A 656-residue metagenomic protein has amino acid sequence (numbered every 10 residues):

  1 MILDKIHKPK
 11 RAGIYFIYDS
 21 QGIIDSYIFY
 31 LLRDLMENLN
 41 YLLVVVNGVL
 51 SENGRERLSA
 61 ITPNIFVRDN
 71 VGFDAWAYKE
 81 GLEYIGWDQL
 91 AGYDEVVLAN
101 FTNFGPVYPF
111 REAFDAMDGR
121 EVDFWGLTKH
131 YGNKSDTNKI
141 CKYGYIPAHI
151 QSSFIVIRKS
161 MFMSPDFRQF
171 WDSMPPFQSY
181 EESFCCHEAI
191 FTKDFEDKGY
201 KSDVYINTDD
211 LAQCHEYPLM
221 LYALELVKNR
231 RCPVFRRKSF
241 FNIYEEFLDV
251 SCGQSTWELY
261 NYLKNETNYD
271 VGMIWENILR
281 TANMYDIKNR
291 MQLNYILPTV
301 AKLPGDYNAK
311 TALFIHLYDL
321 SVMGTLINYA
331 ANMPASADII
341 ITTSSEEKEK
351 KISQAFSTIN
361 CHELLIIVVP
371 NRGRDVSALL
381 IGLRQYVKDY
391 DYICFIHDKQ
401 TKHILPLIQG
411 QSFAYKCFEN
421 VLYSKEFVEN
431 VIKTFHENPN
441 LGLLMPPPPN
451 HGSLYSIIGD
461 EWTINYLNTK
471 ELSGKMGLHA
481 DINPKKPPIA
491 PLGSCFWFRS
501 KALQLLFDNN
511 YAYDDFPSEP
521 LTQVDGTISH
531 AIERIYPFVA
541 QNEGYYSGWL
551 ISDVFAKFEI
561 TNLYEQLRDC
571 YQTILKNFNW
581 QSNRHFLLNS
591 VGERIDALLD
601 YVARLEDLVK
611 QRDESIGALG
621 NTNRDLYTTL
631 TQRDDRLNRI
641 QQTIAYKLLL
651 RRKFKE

Functional and structural regions predicted by a protein language model:
M1-F73, L82-A91, D286-N371, G382-Y390: N-terminal anchoring/stem segment of glycosyltransferases
M1-P9, M220-N308, R568-D569, L575-D607 (+1 more regions): Non-catalytic membrane-proximal stalk/linker segments that position and tether the catalytic domains
G92-T102, Y390-L405, G410-F418: Short beta-strand-to-loop acidic/aromatic patch adjacent to the donor-nucleotide binding site
G105-P109, K402-I404, E419-Y423, F498: Hydrophobic/aromatic residue at the end of a short beta strand that borders the catalytic acidic motif
E112-M117, G382, F427-F435, L444: A short, amphipathic alpha-helix embedded in the catalytic core of nucleotide-handling enzymes
D123-N133, T137, G144-Y285, E429-I432 (+1 more regions): Catalytic core and acceptor-binding pocket of nucleotide-sugar-dependent glycosyltransferases
I560-E656: Boundary detector for helix-to-coil junctions that initiate low-complexity/charged tails
